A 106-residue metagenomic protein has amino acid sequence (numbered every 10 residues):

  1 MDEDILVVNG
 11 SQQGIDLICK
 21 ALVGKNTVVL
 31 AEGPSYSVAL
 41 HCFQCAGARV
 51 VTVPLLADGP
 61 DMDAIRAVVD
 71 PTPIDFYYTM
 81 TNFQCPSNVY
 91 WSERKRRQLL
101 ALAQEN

Functional and structural regions predicted by a protein language model:
M1-N106: Conserved core of the PLP fold type I
